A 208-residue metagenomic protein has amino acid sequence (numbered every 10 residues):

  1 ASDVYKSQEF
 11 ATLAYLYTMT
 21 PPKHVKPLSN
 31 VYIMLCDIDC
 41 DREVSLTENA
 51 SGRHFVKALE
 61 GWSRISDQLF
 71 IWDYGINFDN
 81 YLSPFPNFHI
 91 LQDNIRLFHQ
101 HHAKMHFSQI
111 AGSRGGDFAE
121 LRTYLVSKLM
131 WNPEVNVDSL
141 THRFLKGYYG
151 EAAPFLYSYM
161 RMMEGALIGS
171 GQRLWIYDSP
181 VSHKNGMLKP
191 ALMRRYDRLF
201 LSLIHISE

Functional and structural regions predicted by a protein language model:
A1-Y5, I204-E208: Short, small-residue-biased leader/transition segments that mark boundaries at the very start of proteins
S2, K6-S63, D73: Gly/Pro-rich turn-and-neighbor structural signature
S2, L91-I95, D197: Short, hydrophobic/amphipathic alpha-helical packing segments that form internal helix faces or helix-helix interfaces
A11-Y17, M34-D37, Y74-I76, I90-L91 (+5 more regions): Catalytic cores of glycan-processing enzymes that make or break glycosidic bonds
P27-S29, N87, N136, K189: Poly-acidic low-complexity segments
N30-G52, F98-S113, V181-Y196: Repeat-unit-sized solenoid/scaffold elements
S51-A152, S158: Structured mid-domain segments that build the active-site/substrate or prosthetic-cofactor binding neighborhood
L129-S207: Catalytic domains of carbohydrate-active enzymes that cleave complex glycans
